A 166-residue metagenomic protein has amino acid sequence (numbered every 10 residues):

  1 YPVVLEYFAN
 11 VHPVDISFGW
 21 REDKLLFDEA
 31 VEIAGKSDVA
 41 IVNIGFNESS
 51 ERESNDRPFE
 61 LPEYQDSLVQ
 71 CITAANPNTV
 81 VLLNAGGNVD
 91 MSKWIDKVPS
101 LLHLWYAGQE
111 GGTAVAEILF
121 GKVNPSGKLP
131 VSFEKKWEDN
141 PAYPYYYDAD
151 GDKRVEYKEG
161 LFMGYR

Functional and structural regions predicted by a protein language model:
Y1-V39, E63-Y64: Acidic/polar, compositionally biased interaction segments
S17-L25, N55-E60, I95-P99, Y145-D150: Short secondary-structure boundary/capping segments
G35-A40, A75-V80, K97-S100, P125-G127: Loop/turn elements at helix/coil->beta-strand transitions in domains of secreted/extracellular proteins
V42-N43, H103: Redox-cofactor binding/interface segments in oxidoreductases and associated redox assembly factors
F46-P62: Glycine/threonine-rich flexible loop motifs
Y64-V69, T79-V81, L101, V115: Extended, hydrophobic alpha-helical segments in both membrane/secreted and soluble proteins
I72: A motif-centric signal for short, conserved binding hotspots located in accessible loops or intrinsically disordered
N84-R166: Secreted, periplasmic, or luminal enzymes acting at the cell surface/secretory milieu
